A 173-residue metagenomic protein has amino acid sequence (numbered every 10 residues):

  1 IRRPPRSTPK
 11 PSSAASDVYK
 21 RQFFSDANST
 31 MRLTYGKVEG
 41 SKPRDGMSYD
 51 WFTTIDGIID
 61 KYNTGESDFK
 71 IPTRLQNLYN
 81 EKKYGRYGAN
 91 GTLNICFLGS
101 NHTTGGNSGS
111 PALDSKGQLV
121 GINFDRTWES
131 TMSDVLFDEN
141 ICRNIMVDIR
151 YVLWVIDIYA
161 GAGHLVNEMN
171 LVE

Functional and structural regions predicted by a protein language model:
I1-A15, Y19: Single conserved hydrophobic/aromatic residue that forms the stacking wall/gate of nucleotide- or nucleobase-binding
R6, G99, T103-S108, L136-R143: Alpha-helix capping and helix-loop boundary segments enriched in small/acidic/polar residues
D17-S29, V38-L93, L98-G99: Extended, charge-rich low-complexity regions and/or helical-solenoid scaffolds
T103-N123: Catalytic nucleophile loop of clan PA
E129-E173: C-terminal cap/linker of serine protease catalytic domains
